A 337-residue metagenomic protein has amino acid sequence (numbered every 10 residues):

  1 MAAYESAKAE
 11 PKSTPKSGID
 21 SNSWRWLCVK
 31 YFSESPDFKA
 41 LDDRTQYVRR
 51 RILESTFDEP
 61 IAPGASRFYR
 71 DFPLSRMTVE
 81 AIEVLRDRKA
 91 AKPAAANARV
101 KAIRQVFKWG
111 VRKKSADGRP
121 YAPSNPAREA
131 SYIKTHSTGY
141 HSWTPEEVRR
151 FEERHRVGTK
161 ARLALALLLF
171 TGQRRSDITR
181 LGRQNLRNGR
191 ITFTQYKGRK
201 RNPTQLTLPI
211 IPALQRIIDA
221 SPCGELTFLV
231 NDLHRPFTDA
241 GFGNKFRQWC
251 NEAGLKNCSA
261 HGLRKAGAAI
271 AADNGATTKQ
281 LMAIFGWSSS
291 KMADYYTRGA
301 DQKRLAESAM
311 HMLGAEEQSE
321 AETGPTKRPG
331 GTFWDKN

Functional and structural regions predicted by a protein language model:
A9-K12, V29-P93, V106-W109: Basic/aromatic-enriched alpha-helical hairpins
F38, S142, Q195-R199, T278 (+1 more regions): Catalytic-site neighborhood detector that most strongly recognizes the C-terminal catalytic loop/helix of tyrosine
P93, N97-K101, R112, A122-R175 (+2 more regions): Basic, Lys/Arg- and aromatic-enriched nucleic-acid-binding interface segment
E129-S131, T135, H141, P145-R149 (+2 more regions): Conserved tyrosine-mediated DNA breakage-rejoining catalytic core shared by Y-recombinases
E153-A161, T171, C223-T227, H234-R235 (+3 more regions): Short, basic (Lys/Arg/His-rich) helix/loop patches that form interaction surfaces in the mid-to-C-terminal regions
Q184-R190, K256-N257, A276-Y295, P325-T332 (+1 more regions): Short, polar N-cap/turn motifs at the start of nucleic acid-interacting alpha helices
G198-D219, E225-Q248: C-terminal catalytic core of Y-nucleophile DNA break-rejoin enzymes
R199, D232-L233, K291, M310-N337: C-terminal secondary-structure termini that scaffold catalytic or DNA-interacting sites
